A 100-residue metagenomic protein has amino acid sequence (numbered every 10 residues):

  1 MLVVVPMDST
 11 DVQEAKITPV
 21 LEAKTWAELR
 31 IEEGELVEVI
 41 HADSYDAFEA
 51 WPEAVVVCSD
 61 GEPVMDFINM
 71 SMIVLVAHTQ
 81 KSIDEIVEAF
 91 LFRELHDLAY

Functional and structural regions predicted by a protein language model:
M1-D46, A50-W51, H78-Y100: Non-catalytic interface/targeting segments
F48-Q80: Mid-chain, well-packed structural core segment of small domains
